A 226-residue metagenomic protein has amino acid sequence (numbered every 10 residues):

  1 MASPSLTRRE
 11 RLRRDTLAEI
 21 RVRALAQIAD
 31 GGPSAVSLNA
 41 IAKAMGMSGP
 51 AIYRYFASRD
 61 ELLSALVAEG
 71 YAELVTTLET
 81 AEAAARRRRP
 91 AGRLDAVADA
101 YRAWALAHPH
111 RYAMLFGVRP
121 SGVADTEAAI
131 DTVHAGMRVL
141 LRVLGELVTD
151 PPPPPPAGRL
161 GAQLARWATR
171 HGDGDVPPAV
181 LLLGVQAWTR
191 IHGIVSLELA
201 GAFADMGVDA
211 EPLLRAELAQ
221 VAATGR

Functional and structural regions predicted by a protein language model:
M1-G31, A35-A40, A44, A57-S64 (+1 more regions): Basic, helix-initiating cap at the start of DNA-binding domains
D15, E19-A26, E61-A81, A96-A103 (+4 more regions): Alpha-helical structural segments
V22, A91-H110, R138-G145, V185 (+2 more regions): Amphipathic alpha-helical segments that line or abut small-molecule/effector binding pockets and mediate allosteric
G46-F56: Short hydrophobic/aromatic patch on the recognition helix
E79, L106-M114, S196-L199, R226: Charged/polar positions within long, soluble alpha-helices
T80-R88, P120-V123: Helix-loop segments that flank and shape redox-cofactor active sites
V118-A129, G207-V208: Short helix/strand-bridging catalytic loops that position acidic/His residues to coordinate divalent metals and engage
R138, R142-R226: C-terminal peripheral helix-coil segments that are non-catalytic and often amphipathic
